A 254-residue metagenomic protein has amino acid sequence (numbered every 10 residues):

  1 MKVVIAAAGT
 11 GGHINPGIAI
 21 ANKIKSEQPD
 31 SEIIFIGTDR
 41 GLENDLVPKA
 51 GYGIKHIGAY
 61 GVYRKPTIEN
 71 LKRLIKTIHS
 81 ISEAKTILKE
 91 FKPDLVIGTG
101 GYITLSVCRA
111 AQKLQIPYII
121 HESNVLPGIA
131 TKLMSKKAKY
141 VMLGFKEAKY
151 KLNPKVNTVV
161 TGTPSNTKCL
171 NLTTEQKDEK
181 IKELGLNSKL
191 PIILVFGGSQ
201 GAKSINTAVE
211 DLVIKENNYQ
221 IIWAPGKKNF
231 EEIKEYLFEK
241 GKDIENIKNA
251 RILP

Functional and structural regions predicted by a protein language model:
V3-A8, E27-K76, T161, K227-N229: Conserved nucleotide-sugar phosphate-binding/catalytic loop shared by glycosyltransferases and other
H13-I24: Short amphipathic alpha-helix
Q28, T86-K92, L186-S188: Glycine-rich phosphate-binding loop signature in dinucleotide/nucleotide-binding domains
E32, G53, Q112-D178, L186: Active-site-proximal region of nucleotide-activated glycan assembly enzymes, centered on histidine/acidic-rich loops
G41, L46, A50, E175-K182 (+1 more regions): Donor-nucleotide binding loops and adjacent catalytic segments primarily of GT-B fold Leloir glycosyltransferases
K72-I87, Q176-E179, L253-P254: Glycine-rich, highly charged phosphate/nucleotide-binding loops
E83-V96, T104-I119, K132-Y140: Glycosyltransferases and closely related glycan-assembly transferases that use nucleotide-activated donors
